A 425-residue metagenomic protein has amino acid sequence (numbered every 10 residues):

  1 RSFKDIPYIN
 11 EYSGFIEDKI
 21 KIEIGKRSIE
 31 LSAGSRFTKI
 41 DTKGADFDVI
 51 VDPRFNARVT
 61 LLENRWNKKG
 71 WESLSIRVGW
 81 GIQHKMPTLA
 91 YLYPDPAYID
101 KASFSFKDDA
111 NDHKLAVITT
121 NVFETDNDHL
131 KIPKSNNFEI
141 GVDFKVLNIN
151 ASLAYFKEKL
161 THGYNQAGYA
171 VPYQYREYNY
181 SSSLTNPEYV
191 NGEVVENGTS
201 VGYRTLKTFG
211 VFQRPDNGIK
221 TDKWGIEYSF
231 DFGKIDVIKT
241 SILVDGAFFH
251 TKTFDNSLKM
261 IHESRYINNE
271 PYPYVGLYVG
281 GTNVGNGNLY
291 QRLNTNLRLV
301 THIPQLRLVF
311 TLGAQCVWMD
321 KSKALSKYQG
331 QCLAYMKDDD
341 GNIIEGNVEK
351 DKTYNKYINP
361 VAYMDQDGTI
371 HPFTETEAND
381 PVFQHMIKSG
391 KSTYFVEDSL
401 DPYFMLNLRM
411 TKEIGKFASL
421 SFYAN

Functional and structural regions predicted by a protein language model:
R1, K43-V51, L89-D95, A102 (+5 more regions): Outer-membrane beta-barrel translocator domains and adjoining extracellular loop/strand segments of Gram-negative
R1, S32-R36, R77-G81, S152-F156 (+3 more regions): Transmembrane beta-strands of outer-membrane beta-barrel proteins
R1-S2, K101-K131, E177-D216, Q331-E397: Flexible glycine-rich, low-complexity coil/linker segments exposed to the extracellular/periplasmic environment
S2-I6, T38-A45, E124-D128, V211-N217 (+3 more regions): Extracellular loop and loop/strand-boundary signature of outer-membrane beta-barrel proteins
D5-N150, A154-K159: Structural signature of Gram-negative outer-membrane beta-barrels, strongest in the C-terminal barrel of TonB-dependent
Y8-Y12, F47-V51, K134-F138, K145 (+4 more regions): Residues that define the transmembrane beta-barrel architecture of outer-membrane proteins
I24-I29, Y178-K327: Gram-negative outer-membrane beta-barrel transporters
R58, S73-S75, S229, I235 (+2 more regions): Conserved C-terminal beta-signal and adjacent last beta-strands/turns of outer-membrane beta-barrel proteins
